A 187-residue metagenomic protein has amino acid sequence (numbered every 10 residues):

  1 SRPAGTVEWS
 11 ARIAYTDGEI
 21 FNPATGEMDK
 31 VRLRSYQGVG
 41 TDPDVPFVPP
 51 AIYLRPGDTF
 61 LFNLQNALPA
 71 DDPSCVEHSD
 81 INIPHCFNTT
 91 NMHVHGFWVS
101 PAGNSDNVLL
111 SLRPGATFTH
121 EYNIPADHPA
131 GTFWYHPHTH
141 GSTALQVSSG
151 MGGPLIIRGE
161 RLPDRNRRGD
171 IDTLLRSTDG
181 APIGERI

Functional and structural regions predicted by a protein language model:
S1-I187: Histidine-centered copper-binding motifs that mark active-site loops of extracellular/periplasmic copper enzymes
